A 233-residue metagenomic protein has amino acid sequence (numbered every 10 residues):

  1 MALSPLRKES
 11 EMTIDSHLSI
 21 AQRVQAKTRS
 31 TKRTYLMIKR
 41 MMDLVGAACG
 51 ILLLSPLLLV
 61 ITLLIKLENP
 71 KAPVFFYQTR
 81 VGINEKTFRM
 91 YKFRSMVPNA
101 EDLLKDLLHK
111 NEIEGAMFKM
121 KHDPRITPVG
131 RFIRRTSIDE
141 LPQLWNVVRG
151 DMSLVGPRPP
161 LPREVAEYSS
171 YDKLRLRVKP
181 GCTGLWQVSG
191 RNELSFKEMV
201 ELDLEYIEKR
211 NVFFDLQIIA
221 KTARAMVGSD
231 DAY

Functional and structural regions predicted by a protein language model:
M1-L52, K173, Y206-E208, D230-Y233: N-terminal hydrophobic signal-anchor/signal peptide
T13-L18, F75-P124, T183-E201: Short, glycine-rich, amphipathic interfacial segments at transmembrane boundaries or analogous
S30-A100, I218-Y233: A hydrophobic, helix-centered structural microdomain
M37-M41, L53, R125, S137-E140 (+1 more regions): An acidic site on a long C-lobe helix of protein kinase domains
V45, I126-V129, E201: Residue-level signal for cytosolic alpha-helical hairpin/rod architecture
A116-V178, I218-M226: A short, structured surface patch at a secondary-structure boundary
V165-S189, E193-I218, D230-D231: Cytosol-/stroma-facing membrane-proximal "stalk/adaptor" domains immediately downstream of transmembrane anchors
